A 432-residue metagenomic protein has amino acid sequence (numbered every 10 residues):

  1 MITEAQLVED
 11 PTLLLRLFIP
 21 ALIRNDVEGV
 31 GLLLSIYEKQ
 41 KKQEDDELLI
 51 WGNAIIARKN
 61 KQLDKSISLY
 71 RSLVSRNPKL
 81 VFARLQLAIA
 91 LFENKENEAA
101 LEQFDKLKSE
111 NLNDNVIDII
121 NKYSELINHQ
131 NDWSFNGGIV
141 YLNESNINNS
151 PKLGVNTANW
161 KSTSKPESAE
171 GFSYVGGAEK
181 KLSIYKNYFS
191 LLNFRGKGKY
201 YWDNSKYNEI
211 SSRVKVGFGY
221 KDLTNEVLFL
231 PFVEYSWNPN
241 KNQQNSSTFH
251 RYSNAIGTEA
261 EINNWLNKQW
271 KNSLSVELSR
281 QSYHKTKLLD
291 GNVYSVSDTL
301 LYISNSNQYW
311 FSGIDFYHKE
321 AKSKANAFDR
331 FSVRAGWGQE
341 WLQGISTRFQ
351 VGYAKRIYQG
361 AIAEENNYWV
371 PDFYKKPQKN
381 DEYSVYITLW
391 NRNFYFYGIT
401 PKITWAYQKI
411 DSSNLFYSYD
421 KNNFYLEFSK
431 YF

Functional and structural regions predicted by a protein language model:
M1-I2, I19-R24, E28-G31, K42 (+2 more regions): Gram-negative and organellar
M1-T12, Y37-E47: TPR-adjacent "capping" and linker segments in tetratricopeptide-repeat scaffold/adaptor proteins
